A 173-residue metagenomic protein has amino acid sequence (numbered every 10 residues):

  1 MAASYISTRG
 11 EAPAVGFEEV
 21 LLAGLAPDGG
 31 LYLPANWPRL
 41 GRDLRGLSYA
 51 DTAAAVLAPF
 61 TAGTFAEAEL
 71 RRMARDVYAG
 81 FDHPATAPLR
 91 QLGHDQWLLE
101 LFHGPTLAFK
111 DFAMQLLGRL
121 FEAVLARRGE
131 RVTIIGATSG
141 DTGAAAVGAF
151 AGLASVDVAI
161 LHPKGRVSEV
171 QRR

Functional and structural regions predicted by a protein language model:
M1-R173: PLP-dependent amino-acid enzyme catalytic core
